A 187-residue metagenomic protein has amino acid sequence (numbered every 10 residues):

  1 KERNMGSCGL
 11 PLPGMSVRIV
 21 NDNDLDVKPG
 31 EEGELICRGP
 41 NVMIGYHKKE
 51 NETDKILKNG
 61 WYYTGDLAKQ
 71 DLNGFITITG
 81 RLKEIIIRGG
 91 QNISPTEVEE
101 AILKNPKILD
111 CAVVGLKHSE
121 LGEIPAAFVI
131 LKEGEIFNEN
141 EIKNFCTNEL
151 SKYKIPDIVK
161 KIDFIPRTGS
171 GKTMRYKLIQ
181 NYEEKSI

Functional and structural regions predicted by a protein language model:
K1, M15, G60, I108-L109 (+2 more regions): Secondary-structure boundary/capping positions in well-ordered alpha/beta enzyme cores
K1-F75, L82-I85, V98-E99: Conserved AMP-binding/adenylate-forming
G9-P11, V114-K117, K160: Beta-strand->loop->alpha-helix junctions that form or flank phosphate-binding loops in nucleotide-handling enzymes
S16-I19, I130, K161: Short, well-ordered beta-strand elements within core beta-sheets of diverse protein domains
V17, C111-V113, V159: Generic structural signal for residues in well-ordered beta-strands
G39, I44-G45, L67-K154, F164 (+2 more regions): AMP-binding/adenylate-forming catalytic core of the ANL superfamily
V159-S170: Short proline/glycine- and acidic-rich turn/helix-capping motifs at secondary-structure junctions
Q180-I187: Acidic/polar alpha-helix N-cap and adjacent early helical turns within long charge-rich amphipathic helices/linkers
